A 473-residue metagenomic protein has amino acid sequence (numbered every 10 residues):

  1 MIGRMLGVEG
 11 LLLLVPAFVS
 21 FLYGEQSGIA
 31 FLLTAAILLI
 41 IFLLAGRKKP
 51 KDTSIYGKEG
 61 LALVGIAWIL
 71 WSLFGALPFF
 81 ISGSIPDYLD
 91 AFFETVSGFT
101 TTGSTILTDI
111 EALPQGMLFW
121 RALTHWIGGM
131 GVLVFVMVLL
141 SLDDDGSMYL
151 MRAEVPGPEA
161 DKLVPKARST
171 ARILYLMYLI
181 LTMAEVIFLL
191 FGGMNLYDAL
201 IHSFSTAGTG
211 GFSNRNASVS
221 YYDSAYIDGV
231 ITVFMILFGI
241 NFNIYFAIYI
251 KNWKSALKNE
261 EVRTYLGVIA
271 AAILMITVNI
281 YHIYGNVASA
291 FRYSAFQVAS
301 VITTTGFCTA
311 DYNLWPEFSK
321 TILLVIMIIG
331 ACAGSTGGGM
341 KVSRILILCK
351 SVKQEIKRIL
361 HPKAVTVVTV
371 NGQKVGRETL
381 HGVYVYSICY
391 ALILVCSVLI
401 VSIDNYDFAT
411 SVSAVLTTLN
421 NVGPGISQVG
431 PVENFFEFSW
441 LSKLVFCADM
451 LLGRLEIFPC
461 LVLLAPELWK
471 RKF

Functional and structural regions predicted by a protein language model:
M1-F473: Membrane-proximal intracellular helices of multi-pass ion channels
